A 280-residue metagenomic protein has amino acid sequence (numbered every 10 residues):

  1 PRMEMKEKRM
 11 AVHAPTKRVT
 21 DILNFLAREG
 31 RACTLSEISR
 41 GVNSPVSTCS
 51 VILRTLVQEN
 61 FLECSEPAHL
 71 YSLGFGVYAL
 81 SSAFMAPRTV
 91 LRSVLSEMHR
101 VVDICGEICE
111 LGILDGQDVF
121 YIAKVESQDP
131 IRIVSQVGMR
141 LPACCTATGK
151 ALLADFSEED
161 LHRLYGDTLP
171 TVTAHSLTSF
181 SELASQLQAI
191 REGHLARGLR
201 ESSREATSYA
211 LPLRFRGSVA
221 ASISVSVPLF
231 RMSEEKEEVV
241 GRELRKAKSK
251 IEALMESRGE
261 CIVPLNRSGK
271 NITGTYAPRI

Functional and structural regions predicted by a protein language model:
P1-V12, G269-I280: N-terminal intrinsically disordered/low-complexity leader segments
R2-R92, S249-S257: N-terminal helix-turn-helix
V12-T16, L35, L70, G74 (+9 more regions): Short, structured helix-loop boundary elements
L62-C64, L111-G112, L213: A structural signal for short hydrophobic beta-strand segments in well-ordered beta-sheet cores
A68-D167: Amphipathic alpha-helical effector-binding/dimerization core of metabolite-sensing transcriptional regulators
H175-K250, R267: Extended hydrophobic
L254-N266: Short alpha-helical interdomain "coupling" segment at the junction between an upstream regulatory sensor module
